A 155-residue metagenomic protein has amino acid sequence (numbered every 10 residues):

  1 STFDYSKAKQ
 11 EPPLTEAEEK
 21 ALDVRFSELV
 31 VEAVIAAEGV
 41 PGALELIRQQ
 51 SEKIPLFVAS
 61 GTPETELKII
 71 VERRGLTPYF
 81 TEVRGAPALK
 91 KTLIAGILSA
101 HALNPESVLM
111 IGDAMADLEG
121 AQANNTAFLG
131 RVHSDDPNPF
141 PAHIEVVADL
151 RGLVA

Functional and structural regions predicted by a protein language model:
S1-L44, E52: N-terminal helical cap/lid subdomain that shapes the substrate entry/recognition surface in HAD-like hydrolases
K9, P13, V30, I54 (+3 more regions): A general structural-boundary detector
A17, R48, E64-A155: Asp-based, Mg2+/Mn2+-dependent phosphohydrolase catalytic module
P55-L56, A127: Residue-level detector of anion-binding/catalytic polar loops
F57-V58, R84: Short catalytic-loop micro-motif centered on adjacent basic/acidic residues
S60-T62: Conserved phosphate-coupling serine/threonine residues in phosphotransfer and NTP-handling enzymes
